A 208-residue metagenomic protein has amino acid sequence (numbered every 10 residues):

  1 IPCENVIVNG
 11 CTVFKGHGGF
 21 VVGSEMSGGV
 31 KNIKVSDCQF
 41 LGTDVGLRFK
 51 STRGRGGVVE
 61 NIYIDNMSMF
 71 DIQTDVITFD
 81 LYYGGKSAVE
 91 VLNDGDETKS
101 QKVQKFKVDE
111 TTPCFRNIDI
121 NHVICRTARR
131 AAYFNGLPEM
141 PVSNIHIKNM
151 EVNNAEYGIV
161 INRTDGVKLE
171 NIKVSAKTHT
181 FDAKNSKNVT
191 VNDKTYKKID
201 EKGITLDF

Functional and structural regions predicted by a protein language model:
I1-F208: Extracellular/periplasmic carbohydrate-active domains that bind, remodel, or depolymerize complex polysaccharides
